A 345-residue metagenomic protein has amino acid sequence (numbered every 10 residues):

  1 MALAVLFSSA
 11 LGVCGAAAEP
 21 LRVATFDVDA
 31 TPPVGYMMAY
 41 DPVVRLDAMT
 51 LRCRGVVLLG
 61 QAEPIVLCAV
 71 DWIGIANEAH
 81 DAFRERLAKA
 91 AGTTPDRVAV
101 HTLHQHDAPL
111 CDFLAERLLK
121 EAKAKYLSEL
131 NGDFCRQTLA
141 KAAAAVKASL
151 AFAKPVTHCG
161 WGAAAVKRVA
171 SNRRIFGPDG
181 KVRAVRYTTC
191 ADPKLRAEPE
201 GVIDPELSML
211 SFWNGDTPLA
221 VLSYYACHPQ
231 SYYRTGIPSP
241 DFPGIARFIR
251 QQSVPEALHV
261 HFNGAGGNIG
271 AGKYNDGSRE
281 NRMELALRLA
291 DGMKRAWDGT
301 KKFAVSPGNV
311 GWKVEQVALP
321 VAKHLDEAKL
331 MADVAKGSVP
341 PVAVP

Functional and structural regions predicted by a protein language model:
M1-G12: Bacterial N-terminal signal peptides
A18-A257, F262-G266, Y274-E284, W297 (+1 more regions): Conserved beta-alpha junction segments in alpha/beta enzyme cores
A271, R288: Active-site catalytic microenvironments in core metabolic enzymes, especially phosphate/sugar-handling
